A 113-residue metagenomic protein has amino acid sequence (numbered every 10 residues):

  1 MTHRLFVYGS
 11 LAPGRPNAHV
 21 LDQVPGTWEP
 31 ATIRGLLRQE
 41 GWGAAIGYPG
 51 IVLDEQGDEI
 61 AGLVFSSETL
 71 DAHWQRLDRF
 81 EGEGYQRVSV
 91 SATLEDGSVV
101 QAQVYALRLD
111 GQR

Functional and structural regions predicted by a protein language model:
M1-R113: Glycine-aromatic micro-motifs
